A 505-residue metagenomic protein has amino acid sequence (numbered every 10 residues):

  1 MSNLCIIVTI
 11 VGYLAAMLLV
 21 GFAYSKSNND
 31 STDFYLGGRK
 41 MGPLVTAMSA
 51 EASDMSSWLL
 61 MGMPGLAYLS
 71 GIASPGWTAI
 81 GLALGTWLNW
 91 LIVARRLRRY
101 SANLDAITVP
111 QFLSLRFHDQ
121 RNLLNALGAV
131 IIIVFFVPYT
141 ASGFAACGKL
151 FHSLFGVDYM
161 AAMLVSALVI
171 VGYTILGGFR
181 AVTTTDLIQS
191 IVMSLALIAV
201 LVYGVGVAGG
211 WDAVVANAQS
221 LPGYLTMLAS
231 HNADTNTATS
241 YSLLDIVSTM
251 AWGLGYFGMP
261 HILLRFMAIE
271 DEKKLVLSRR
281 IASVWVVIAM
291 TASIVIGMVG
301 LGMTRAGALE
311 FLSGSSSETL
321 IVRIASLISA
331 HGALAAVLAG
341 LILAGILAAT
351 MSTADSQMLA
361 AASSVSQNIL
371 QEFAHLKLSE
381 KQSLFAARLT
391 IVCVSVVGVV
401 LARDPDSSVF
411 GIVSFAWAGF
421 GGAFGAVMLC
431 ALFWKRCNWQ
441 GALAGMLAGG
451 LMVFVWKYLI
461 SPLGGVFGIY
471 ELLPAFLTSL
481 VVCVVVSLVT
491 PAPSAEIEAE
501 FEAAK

Functional and structural regions predicted by a protein language model:
M1-K505: Membrane-embedded helix-loop-helix hairpins and adjacent transmembrane boundary segments in multi-pass transporters
